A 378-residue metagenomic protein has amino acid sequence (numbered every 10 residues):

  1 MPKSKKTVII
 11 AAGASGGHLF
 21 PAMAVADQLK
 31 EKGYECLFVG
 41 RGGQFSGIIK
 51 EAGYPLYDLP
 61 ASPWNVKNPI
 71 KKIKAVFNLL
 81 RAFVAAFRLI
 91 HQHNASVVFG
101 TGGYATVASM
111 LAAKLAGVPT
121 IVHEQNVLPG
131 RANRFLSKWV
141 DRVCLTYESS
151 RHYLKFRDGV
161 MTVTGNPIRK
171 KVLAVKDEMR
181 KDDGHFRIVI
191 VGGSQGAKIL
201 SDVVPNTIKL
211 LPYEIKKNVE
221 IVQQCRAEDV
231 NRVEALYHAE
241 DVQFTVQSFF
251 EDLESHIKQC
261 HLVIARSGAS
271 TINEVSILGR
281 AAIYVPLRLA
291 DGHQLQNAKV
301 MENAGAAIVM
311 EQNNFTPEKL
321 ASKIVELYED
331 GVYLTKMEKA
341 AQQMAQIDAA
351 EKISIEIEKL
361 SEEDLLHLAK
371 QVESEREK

Functional and structural regions predicted by a protein language model:
K5-G13, K30-N78, A227-D229, E311-N313: Conserved nucleotide-sugar phosphate-binding/catalytic loop shared by glycosyltransferases and other
E35, G43, P55, K114-D177: Active-site-proximal region of nucleotide-activated glycan assembly enzymes, centered on histidine/acidic-rich loops
Q44-G53, K176-L262, L295-K299, Q312-K319 (+2 more regions): Donor-nucleotide binding loops and adjacent catalytic segments primarily of GT-B fold Leloir glycosyltransferases
N68-V97, L115: An amphipathic, basic-hydrophobic alpha-helix
A95-V97, K258-T271, R280: Acidic donor-binding loop of glycosyltransferase active sites
L289-V325, V332: Change "using UDP/GDP/dTDP sugars" to "using nucleotide sugars
E326, Y333-I347: A short, well-ordered alpha-helix in the C-terminal region of glycosyltransferases
Q346-K378: C-terminal alpha-helical cap of glycosyltransferases
